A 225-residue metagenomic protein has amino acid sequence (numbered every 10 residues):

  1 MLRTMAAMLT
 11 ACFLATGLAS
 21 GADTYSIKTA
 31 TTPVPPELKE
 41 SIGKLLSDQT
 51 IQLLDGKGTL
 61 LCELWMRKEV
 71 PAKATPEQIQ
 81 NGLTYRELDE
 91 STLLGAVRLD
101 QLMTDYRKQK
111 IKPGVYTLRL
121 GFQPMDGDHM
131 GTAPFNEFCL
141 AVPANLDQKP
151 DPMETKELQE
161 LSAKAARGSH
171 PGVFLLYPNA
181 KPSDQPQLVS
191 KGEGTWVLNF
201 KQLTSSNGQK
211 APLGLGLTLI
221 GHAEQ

Functional and structural regions predicted by a protein language model:
M1-T4: Positively charged n-region of N-terminal signal peptides that target proteins for export
A6-G17: Bacterial N-terminal signal peptides
G21-Y85, A141-Q225: Primarily secretory-pathway and cell-envelope proteins
I79-L83, L94-L102: N-terminal post-signal-peptidase region of extra-cytosolic proteins
L102, K112-G114: A glycine-anchored, Pro-Gly-centered beta-turn/N-cap motif
G114-L120: A short tyrosine-centered beta-strand micro-motif
T132-C139: Mature extracellular/secreted ectodomains of secretory-pathway proteins
